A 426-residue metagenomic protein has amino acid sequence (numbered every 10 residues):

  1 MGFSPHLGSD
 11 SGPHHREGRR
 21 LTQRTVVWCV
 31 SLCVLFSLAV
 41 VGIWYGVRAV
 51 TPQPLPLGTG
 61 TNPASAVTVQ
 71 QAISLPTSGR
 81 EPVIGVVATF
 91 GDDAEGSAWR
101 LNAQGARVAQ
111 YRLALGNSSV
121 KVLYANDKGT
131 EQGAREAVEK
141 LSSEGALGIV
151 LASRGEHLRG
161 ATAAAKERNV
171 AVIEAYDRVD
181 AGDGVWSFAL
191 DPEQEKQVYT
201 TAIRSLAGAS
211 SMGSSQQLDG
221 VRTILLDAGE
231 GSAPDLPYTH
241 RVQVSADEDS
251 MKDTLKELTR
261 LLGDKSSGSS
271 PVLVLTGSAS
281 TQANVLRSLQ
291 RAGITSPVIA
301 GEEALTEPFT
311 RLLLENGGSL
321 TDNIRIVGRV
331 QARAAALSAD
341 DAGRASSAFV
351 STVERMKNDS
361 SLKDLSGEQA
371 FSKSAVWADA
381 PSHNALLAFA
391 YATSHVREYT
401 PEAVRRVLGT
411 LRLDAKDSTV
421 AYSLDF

Functional and structural regions predicted by a protein language model:
M1-F426: Extracytosolic ligand-binding ectodomains
